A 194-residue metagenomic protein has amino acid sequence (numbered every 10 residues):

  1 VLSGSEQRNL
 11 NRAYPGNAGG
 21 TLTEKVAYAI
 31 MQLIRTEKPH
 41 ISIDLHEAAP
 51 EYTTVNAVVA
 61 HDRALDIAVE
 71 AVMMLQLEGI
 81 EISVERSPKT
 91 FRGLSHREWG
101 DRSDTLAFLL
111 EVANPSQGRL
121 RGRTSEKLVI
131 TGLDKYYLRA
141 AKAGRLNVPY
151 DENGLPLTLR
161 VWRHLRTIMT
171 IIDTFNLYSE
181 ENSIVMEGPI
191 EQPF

Functional and structural regions predicted by a protein language model:
V1-Q76: Active-site/substrate-binding loop(s) of hydrolase catalytic cores
G20-K25, Q76-V84, A143-Y150: Low-complexity, flexible helical/coil segments
T21, I41, I82, S179-S183: Secondary-structure transition/capping residues
T23-Q32, E81-T90, G154-R160: Noncatalytic linker/hinge segments flanking ATPase motor cores
A49-S116, R121-G122: Active-site-proximal helix/loop segments of hydrolytic enzymes
T90-P189: Active-site-adjacent mobile loop/cap segments within catalytic or ligand-binding domains
Q192-F194: Acidic, Ser/Thr-rich low-complexity intrinsically disordered segments
